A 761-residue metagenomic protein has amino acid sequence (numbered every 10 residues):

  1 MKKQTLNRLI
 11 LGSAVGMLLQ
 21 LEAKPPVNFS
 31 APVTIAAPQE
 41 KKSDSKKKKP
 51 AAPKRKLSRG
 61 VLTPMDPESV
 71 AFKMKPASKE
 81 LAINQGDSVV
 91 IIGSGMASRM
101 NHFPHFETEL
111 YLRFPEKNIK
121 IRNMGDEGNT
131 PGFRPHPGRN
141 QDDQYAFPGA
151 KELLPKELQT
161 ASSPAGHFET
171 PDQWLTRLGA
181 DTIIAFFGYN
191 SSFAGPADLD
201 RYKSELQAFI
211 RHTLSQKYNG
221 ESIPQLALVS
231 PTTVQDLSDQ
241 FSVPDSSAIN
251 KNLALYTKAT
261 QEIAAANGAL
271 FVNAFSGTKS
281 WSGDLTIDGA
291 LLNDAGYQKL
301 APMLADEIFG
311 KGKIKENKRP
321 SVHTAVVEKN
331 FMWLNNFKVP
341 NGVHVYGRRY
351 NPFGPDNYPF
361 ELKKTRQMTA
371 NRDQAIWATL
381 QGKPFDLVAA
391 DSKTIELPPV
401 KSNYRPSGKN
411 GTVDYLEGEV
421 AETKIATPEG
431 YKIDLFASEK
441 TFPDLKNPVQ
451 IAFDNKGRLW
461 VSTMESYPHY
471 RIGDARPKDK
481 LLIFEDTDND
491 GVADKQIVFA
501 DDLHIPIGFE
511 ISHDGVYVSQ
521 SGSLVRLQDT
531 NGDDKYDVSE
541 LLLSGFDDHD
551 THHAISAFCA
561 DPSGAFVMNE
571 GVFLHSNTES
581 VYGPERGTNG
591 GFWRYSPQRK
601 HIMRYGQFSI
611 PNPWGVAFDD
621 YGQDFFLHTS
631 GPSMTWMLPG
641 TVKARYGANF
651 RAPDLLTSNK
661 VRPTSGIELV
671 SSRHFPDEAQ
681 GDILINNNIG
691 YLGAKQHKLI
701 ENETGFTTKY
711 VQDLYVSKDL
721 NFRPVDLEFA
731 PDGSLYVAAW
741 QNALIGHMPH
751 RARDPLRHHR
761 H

Functional and structural regions predicted by a protein language model:
K2-I10: Bacterial N-terminal signal peptides that target proteins for export
L9-Q20: Bacterial N-terminal signal peptides
F29, I35, K41-S69, A82-N84 (+6 more regions): Conserved catalytic region of serine esterases and O-acyltransferases that act on ester linkages in lipids
K46-G128, G132-D143, P171-G179, I183 (+1 more regions): Serine-esterase "nucleophile elbow" of acetyl-processing enzymes
A82-I83, I92, H102-P104, P135-K203 (+4 more regions): Oxyanion-hole/transition-state-stabilizing segment in secreted/luminal serine hydrolases and related acyltransferases
S88-I92, K120-G125, D181-F187, Q225-S230 (+3 more regions): Structural recognition of the beta-strand scaffold that forms the well-ordered cores of secreted hydrolase catalytic
N219, E396-H761: Beta-propeller domains with acidic blade repeats across secreted/periplasmic ectodomains and cytosolic WD/CNH propellers
D236-A274: Substrate-gating cap/lid alpha-helix
